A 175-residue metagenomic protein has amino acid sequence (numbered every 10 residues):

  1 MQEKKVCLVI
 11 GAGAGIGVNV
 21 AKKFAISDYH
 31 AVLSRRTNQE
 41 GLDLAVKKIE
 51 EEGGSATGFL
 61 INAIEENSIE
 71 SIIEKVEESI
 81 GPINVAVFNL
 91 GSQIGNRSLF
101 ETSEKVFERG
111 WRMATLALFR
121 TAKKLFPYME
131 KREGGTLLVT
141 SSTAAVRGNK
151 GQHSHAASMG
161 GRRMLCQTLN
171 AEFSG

Functional and structural regions predicted by a protein language model:
G13-G15: Conserved glycine-rich cofactor-binding loop
Y29-L42: Conserved glycine-rich Rossmann-like NAD(P)H-binding loop of the short-chain dehydrogenase/reductase
Q39, L60-S71, E104: The beta1-alpha1 cofactor-binding region of Rossmann-like NAD(H)/NADP(H)-dependent oxidoreductases
E70, G91-E108, G151-S154: Conserved mid-core segment of classical short-chain dehydrogenase/reductases
S103-F119, L138, H155, R162: Catalytic Tyr-X3-Lys loop
M113-K131, N170-A171: Amphipathic alpha-helical dimer-interface segment in Rossmann-like NAD(P)H-dependent oxidoreductases
S142: Residue(s) in the substrate-gating loop at a strand-loop-helix junction that position the organic substrate next
R147, T168-G175: Active-site-adjacent segment of SDR/Rossmann-fold oxidoreductases
